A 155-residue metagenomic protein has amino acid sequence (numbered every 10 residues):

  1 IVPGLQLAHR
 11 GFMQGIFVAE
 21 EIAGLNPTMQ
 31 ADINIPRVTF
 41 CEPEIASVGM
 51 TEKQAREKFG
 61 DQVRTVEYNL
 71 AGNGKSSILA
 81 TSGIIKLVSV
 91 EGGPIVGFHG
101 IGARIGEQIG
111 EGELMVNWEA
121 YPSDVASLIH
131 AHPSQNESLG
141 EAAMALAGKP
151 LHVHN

Functional and structural regions predicted by a protein language model:
I1-I33, G93, S134: Rossmann-like dinucleotide/flavin-binding elements
I1-L7, V38-I45: Short beta-strand and adjoining strand-loop segment in the mid-core of the Rossmann-like NAD(P)-dependent dehydrogenase
A23-G24, T28, F40-T51, R56-N155: Flexible, glycine-rich terminal cap/loop adjacent to redox cofactors in electron-transfer oxidoreductases
